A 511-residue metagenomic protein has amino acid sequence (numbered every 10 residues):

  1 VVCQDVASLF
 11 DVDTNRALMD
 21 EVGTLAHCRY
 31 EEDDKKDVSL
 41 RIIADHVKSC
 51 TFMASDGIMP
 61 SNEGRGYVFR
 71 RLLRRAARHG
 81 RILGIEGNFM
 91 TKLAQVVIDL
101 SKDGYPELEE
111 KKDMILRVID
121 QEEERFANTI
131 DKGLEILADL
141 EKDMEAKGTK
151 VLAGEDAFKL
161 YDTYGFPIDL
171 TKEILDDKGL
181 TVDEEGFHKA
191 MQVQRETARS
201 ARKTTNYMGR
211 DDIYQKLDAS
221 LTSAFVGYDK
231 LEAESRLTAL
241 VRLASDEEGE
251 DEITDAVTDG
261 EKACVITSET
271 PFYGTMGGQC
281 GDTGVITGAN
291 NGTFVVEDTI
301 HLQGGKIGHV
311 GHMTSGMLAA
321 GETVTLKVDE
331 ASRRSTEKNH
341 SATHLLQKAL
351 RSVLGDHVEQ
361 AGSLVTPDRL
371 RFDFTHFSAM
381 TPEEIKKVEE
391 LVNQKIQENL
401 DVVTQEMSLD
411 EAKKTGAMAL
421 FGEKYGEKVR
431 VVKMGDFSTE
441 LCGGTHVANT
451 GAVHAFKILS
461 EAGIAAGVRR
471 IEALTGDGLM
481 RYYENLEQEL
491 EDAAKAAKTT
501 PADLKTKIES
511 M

Functional and structural regions predicted by a protein language model:
V1-M511: A glycine- and charged-residue-rich anion-binding loop/surface
